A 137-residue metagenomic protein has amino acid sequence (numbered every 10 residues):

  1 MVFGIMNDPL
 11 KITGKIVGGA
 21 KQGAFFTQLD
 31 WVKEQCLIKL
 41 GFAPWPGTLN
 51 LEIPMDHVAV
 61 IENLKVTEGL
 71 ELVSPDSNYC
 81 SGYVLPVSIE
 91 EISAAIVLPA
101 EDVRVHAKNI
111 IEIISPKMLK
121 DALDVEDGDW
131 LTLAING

Functional and structural regions predicted by a protein language model:
V2-A107, D127-A134: Long, compositionally biased stretches
N109-S115: Active-site scaffold segments
S115, I135-G137: Conserved "cap/hinge" positions at secondary-structure junctions
S115-D121: Short alpha-helix capping/helix-loop boundary micro-motifs
A122-E126: A short glycine-leucine-enriched loop at secondary-structure breakpoints that most characteristically corresponds
